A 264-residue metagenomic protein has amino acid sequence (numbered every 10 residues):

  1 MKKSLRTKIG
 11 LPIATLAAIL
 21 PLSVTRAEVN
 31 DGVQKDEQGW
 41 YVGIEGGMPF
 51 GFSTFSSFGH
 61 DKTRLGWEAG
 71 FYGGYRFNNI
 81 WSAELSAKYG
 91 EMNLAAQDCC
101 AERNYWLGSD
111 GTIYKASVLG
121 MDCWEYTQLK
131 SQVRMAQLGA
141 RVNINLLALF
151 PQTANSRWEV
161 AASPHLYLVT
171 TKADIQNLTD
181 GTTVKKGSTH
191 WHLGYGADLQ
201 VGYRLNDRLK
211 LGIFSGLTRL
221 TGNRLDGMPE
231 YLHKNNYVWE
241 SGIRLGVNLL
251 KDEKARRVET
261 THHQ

Functional and structural regions predicted by a protein language model:
V24-G74, A173: Short glycine/proline- and aromatic-enriched beta-strand/turn motifs that initiate or cap beta-hairpins
E28-G39, I80, L147-V160, L205-R208 (+1 more regions): Short loop/turn motifs that connect adjacent beta-strands in outer-membrane beta-barrel proteins
Q38, D61-A69, Q132-L138, S156-W158 (+2 more regions): Residues that define the transmembrane beta-barrel architecture of outer-membrane proteins
W40-I44, A83-L85, L138-A140, W158-L166 (+3 more regions): Transmembrane beta-strands of outer-membrane beta-barrel proteins
G46-F52, A87-N93, I144-L146, L166-K172 (+2 more regions): Transmembrane beta-strands of outer-membrane beta-barrel pores
T54-H60, A95-E102, A154-N155, K172-T183 (+2 more regions): Outer-membrane beta-barrel translocator domains and adjoining extracellular loop/strand segments of Gram-negative
N79-L178: Gram-negative (and chloroplast) outer-membrane scaffold detector with strong preference for beta-barrel transmembrane
E84, M92-C100, Y105-W106, T112-V118 (+1 more regions): Predominantly the C-terminal beta-signal and adjacent terminal strand-loop region of outer-membrane beta-barrel
